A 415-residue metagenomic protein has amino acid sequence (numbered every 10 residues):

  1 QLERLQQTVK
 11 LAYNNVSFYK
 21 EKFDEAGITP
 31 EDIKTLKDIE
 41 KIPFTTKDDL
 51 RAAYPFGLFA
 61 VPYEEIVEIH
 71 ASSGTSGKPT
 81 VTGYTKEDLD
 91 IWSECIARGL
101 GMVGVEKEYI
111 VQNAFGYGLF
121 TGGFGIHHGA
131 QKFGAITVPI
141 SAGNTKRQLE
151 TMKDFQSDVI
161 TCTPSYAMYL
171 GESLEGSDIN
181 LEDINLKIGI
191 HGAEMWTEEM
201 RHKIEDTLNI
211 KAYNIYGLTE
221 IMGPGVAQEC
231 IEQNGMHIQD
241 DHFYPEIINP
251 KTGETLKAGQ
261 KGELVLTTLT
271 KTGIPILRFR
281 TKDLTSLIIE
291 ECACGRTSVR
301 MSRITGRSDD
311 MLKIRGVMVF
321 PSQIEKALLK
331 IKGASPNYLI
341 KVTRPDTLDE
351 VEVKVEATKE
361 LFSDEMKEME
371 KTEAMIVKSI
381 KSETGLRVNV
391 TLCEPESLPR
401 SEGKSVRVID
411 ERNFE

Functional and structural regions predicted by a protein language model:
Q1, E182, H237, R303-R307: Short, flexible turn/loop "capping" segments at secondary-structure junctions
Q1-A71, S76-E94, R98-M102, T347-V355 (+4 more regions): Nucleotide 5′-phosphate-binding alpha/beta core
E3, F155, I184, F279 (+1 more regions): Structured loop/turn residues at beta-strand edges in well-structured enzyme cores
K41-Y213, I221, G225-I231, G235 (+4 more regions): Active-site phosphate/ATP/adenylate-binding loop shared across adenylate-forming ligases
G77, D178, T252-G253, G403: Detector for glycine-centered tight turns/loop "hinges" at secondary-structure junctions
G123-F124, P164, R201-H202, P245 (+3 more regions): Conserved strand-to-helix beginnings and helix N-cap segments that scaffold or border functional pockets
I160, L269-L386, G403: AMP-binding/adenylate-forming catalytic core of the ANL superfamily
K187, W196-E291: Conserved AMP-binding/adenylate-forming
